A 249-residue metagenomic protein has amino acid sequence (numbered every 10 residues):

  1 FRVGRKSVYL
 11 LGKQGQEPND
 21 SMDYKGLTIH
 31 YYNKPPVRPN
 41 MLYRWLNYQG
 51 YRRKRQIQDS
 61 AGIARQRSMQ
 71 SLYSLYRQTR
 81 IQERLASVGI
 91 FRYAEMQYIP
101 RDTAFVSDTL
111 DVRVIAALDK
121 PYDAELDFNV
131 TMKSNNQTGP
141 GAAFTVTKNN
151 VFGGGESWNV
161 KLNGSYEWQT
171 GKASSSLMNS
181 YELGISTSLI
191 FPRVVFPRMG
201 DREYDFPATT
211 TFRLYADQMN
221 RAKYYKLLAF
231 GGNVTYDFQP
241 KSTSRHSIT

Functional and structural regions predicted by a protein language model:
F1-V3: Non-catalytic accessory/assembly modules
S7, Q16, M22-K34: Conserved oxyanion/phosphate-binding beta-strand-loop segments in alpha/beta enzyme cores
Y9-L10, I115: Generic structural detector for well-ordered beta-strands
L11, T28-W45: Flexible hinge/switch segments at interdomain interfaces of large molecular machines
G12-D20, N33, L46, G50: Structured extracytoplasmic
D23-K25, N40-R52, A61-R67: Acidic/histidine-rich, surface-exposed loop or edge segments in extracytoplasmic proteins
H30-Y32, Y51, S71-L72: Mature-chain termini and adjacent capping regions
P35-R38, I57, Q66-T249: Gram-negative/organellar outer-membrane beta-barrel architecture
